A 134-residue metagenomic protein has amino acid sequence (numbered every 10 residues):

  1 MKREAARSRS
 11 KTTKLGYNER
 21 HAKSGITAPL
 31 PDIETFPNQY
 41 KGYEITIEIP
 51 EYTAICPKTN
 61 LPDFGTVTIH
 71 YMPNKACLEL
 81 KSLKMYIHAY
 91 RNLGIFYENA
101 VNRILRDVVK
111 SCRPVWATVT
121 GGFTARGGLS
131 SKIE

Functional and structural regions predicted by a protein language model:
M1-E134: N-terminal intrinsically disordered, cationic/polar leader segments that include organellar targeting peptides
